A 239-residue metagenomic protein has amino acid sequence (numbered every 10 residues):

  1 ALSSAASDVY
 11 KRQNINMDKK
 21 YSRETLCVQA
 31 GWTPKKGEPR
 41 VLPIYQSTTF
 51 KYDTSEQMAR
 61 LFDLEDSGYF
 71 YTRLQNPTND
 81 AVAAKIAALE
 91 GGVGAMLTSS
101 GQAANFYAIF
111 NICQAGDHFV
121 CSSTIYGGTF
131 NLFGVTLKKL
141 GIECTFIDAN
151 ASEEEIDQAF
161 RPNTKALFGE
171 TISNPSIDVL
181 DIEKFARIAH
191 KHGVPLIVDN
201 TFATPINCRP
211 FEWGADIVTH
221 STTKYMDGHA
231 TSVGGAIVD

Functional and structural regions predicted by a protein language model:
A1-Q13: Single conserved hydrophobic/aromatic residue that forms the stacking wall/gate of nucleotide- or nucleobase-binding
A5-A6, A87, A215: Long alpha-helical scaffolds
A6, R40-V41, S232: A structure-centric signal for secondary-structure junctions around beta-strands
N14-N76, A84: N-terminal "arm"/small-domain region of PLP-dependent enzymes with the aminotransferase-like
D18, C27-T33, A95-D239: Conserved PLP-enzyme active-site core in the AAT-like
Y21, P39, Q75-N79, Y126 (+2 more regions): Generic structural signal for well-ordered, non-membrane alpha-helical segments in soluble metabolic enzymes
E24, E90, E170: Acidic-residue sensor for enzyme active/binding pockets
T54-F106, G128-T136: Conserved N-terminal alpha-helix of the aminotransferase class I/II PLP-enzyme fold
